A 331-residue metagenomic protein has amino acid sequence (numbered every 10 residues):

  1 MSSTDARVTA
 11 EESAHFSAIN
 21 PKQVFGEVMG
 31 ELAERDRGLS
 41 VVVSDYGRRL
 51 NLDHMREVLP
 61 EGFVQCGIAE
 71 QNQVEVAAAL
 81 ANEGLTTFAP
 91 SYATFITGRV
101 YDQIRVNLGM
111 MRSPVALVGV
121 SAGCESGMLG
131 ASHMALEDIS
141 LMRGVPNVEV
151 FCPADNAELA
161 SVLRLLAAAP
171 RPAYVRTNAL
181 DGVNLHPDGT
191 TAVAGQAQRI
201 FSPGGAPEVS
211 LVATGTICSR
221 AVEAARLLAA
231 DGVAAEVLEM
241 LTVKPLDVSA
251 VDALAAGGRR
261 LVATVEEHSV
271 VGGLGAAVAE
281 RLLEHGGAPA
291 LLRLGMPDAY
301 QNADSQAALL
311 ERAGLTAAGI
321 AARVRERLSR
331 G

Functional and structural regions predicted by a protein language model:
M1-R176, D181-G182, T191-A194: Thiamine diphosphate
S2, R35-G38, R48-E57, S126 (+1 more regions): Thiamine diphosphate
